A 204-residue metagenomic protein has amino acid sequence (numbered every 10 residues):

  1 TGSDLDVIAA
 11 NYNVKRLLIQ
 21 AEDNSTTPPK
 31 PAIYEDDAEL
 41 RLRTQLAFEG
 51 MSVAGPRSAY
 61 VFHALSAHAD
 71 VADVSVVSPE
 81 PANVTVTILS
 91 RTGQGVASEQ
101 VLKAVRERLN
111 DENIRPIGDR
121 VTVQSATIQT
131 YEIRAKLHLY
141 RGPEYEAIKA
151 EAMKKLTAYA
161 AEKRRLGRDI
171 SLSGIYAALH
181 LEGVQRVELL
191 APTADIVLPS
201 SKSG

Functional and structural regions predicted by a protein language model:
T1-G204: Short beta-strand/helix segments in adaptor/scaffold domains that form protein-protein interfaces within large
